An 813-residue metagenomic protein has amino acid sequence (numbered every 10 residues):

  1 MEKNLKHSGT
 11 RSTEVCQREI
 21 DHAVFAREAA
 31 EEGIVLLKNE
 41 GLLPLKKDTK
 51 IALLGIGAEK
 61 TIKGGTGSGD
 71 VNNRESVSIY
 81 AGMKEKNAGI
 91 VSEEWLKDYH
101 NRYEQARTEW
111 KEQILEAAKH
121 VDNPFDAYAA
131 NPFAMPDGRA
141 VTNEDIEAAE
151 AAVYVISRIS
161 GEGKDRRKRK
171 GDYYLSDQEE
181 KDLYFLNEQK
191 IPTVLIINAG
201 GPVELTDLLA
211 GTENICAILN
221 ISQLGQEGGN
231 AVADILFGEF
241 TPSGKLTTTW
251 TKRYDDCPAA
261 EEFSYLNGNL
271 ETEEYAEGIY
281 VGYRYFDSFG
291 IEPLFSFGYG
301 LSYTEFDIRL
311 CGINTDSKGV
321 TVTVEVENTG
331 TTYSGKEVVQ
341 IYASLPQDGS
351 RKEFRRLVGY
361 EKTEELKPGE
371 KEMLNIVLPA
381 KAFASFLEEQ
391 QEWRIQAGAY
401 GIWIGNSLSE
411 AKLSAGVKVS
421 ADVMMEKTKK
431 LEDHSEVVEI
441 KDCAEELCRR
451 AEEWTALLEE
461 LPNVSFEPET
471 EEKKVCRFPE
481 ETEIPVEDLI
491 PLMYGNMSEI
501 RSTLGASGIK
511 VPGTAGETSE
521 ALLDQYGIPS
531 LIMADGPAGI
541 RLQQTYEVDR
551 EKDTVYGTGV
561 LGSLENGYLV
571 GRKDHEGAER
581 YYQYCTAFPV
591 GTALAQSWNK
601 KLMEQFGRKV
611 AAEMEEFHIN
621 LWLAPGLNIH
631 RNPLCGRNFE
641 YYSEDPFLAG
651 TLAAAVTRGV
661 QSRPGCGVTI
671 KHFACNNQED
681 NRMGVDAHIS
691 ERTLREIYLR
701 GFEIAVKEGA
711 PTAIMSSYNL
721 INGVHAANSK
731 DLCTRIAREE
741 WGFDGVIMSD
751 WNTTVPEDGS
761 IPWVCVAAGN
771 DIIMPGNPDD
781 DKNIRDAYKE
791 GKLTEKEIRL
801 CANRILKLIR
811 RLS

Functional and structural regions predicted by a protein language model:
M1-F386, E392-E410, M425-S813: Glycoside hydrolase catalytic-domain context in secreted enzymes
E361, L413-K418: Short amphipathic beta-strand/extended segments with alternating polar/hydrophobic composition
G416-E426: Short beta-strand edge segments in extracellular beta-sheet folds
